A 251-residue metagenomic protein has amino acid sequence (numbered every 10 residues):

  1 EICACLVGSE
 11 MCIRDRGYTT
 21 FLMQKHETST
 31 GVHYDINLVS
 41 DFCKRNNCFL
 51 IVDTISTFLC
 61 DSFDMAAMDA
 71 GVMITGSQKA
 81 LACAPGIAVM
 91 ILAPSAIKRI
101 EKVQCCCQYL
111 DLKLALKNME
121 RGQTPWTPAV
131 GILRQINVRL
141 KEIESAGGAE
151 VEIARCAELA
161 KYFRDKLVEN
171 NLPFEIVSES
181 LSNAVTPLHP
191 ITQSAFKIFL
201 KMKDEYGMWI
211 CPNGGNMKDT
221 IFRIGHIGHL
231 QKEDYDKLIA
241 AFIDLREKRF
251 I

Functional and structural regions predicted by a protein language model:
E1-G8, C12-I13: Single conserved hydrophobic/aromatic residue that forms the stacking wall/gate of nucleotide- or nucleobase-binding
H26-N46, C60-F63: Active-site core of PLP-dependent enzymes with the aminotransferase class I/II
A66-Q78: Conserved active-site segment immediately N-terminal to the catalytic lysine that forms the internal aldimine
Q78-Y162: Active-site C-terminal subdomain of aminotransferase-like
N171-E175, M208-N213: A short linear hydrophobic-aromatic micro-motif
P173-E205: Conserved PLP-binding catalytic core of the aspartate aminotransferase-like
N216, T220-I251: PLP-dependent enzyme catalytic core of the Aspartate aminotransferase-like
